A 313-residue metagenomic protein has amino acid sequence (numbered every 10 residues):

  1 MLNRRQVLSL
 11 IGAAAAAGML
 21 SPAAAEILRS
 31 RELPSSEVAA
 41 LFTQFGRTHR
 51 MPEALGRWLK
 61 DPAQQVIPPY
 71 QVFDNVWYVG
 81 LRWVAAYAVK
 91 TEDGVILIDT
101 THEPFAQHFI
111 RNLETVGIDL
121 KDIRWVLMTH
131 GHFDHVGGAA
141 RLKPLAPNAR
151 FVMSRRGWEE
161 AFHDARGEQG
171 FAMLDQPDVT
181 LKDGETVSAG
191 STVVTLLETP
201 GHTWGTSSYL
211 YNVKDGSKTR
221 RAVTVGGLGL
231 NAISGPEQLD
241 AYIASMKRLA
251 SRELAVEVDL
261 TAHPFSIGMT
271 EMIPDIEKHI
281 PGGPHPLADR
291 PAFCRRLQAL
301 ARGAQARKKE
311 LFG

Functional and structural regions predicted by a protein language model:
L2, A14, E26-P62, G216 (+1 more regions): Accessory terminal helices/loops
Q6-E26: N-terminal export signals
L28-L33, V76, V95, P104-Q107 (+3 more regions): Active-site HxH/HxHxD metal-binding segment of metal-dependent hydrolases
R57, Q65-V66, Q71-V72, P144-L145 (+4 more regions): Metallo-beta-lactamase
P62-V116, S208-G229: Conserved beta-strand hairpin/beta-sheet module of binuclear metal-dependent hydrolase folds, prominently
L81, T101-F105, G131-D134, G201 (+2 more regions): Extracytoplasmic/periplasmic, Sec-exported soluble proteins
I98-D99, R124-G131, V152-S154, T199-P200 (+2 more regions): Active-site neighborhood of phospho(di)ester-bond hydrolases with catalytic His/Asp-centered motifs
F105, G131-G137, W158-A161, W204-S207 (+2 more regions): Active-site environment of divalent metal-dependent phosphoester hydrolases
